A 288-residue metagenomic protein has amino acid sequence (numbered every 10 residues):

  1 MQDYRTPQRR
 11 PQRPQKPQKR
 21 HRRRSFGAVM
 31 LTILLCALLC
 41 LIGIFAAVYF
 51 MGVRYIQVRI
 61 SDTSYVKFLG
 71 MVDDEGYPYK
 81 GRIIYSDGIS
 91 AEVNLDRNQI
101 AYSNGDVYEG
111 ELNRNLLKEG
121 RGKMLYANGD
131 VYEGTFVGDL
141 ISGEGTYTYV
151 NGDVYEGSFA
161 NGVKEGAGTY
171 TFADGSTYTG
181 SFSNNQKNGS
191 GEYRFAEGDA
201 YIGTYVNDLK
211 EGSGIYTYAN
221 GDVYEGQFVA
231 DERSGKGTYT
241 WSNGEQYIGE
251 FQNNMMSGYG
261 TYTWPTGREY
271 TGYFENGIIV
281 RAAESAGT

Functional and structural regions predicted by a protein language model:
M1-F26: N-terminal Lys/Arg-rich, disordered targeting/topogenic segments
K19-L39: N-terminal Sec-pathway targeting helices
G27-M30, L112, G122: Short low-polarity hydrophobic stretches
L39-Y49: Hydrophobic alpha-helical membrane-insertion segments, chiefly the h-region of N-terminal signal peptides
V48-G76: Ser/Thr/Pro/Gly-rich low-complexity linker/stalk segments immediately outside membranes or between
V58-S61, I83-S86, I100-G105, K123-N128 (+7 more regions): Beta-turn initiation residues at beta-strand->coil junctions
K67-Y79, I83-D96, Y102, V107-K118 (+7 more regions): Conserved anchor residues at repeat-unit boundaries in beta-strand-based tandem repeats, strongest for the MORN repeat
